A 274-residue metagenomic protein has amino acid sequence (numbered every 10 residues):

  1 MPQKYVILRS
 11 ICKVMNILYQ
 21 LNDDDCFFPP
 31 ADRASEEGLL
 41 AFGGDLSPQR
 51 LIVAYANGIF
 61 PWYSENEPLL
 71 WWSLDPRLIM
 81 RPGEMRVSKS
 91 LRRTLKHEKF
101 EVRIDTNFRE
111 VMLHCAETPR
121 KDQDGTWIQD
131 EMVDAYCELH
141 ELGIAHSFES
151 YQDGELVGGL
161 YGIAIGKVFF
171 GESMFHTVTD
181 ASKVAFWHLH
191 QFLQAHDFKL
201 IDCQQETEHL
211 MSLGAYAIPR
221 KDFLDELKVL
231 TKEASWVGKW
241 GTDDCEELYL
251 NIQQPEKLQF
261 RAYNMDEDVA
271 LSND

Functional and structural regions predicted by a protein language model:
P2-D274: N-acyltransferase acceptor-side catalytic subdomain
